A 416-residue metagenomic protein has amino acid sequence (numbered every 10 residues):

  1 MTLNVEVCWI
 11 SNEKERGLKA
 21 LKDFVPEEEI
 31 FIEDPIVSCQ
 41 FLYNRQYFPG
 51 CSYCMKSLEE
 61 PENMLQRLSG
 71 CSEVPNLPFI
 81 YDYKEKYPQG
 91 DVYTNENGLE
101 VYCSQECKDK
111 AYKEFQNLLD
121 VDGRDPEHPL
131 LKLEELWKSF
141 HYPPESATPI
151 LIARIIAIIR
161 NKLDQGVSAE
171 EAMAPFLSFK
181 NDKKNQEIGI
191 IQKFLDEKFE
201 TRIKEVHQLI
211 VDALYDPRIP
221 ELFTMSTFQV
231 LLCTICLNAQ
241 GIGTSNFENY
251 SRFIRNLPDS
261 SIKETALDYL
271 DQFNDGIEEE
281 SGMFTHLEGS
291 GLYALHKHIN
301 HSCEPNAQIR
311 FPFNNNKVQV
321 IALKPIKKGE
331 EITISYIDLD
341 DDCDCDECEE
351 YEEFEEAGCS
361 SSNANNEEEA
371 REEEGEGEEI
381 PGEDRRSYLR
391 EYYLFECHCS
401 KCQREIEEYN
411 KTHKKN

Functional and structural regions predicted by a protein language model:
M1-S38: N-terminal alpha-helical interaction blocks
L3-C8, D34-P35, F228, C233 (+3 more regions): Residue-level marker of intrinsically disordered, low-complexity segments enriched for small/polar residues
L3-N4, Y87, E279, E379: General secondary-structure edge motif
W9-S11, I32-D34, H296, N300-C303 (+1 more regions): Pocket-edge structural micro-motifs
I10-E13, G17, D23, Q40 (+7 more regions): Amphipathic alpha-helical protein-protein interaction segments
K19, I36-E171, P175, C303-N416: C-terminal SET catalytic tail plus cysteine-rich post-SET Zn-binding segment of SAM-dependent SET-domain
Y142, S146-R310, N315, E349 (+3 more regions): Catalytic cores of histone-lysine modification enzymes
